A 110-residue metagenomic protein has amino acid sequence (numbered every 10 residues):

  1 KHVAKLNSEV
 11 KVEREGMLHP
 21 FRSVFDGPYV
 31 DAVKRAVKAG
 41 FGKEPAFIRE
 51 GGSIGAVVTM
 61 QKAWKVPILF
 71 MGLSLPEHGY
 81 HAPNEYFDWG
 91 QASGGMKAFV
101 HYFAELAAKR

Functional and structural regions predicted by a protein language model:
L6-R110: An extended, acidic, His-containing surface patch that forms the Zn2+-binding/catalytic region of metallohydrolases
